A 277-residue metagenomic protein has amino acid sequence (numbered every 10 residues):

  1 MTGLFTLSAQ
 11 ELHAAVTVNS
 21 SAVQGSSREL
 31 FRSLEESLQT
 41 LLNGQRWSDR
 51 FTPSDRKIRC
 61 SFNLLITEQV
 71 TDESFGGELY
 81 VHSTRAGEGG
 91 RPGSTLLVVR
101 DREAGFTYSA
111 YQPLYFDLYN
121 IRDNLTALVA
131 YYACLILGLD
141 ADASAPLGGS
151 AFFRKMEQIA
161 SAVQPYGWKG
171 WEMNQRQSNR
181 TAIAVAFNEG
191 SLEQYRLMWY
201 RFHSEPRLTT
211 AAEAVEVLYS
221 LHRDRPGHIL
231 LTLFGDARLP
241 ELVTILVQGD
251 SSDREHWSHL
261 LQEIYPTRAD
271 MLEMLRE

Functional and structural regions predicted by a protein language model:
F5-A9: Sec/Tat signal peptide C-region and signal peptidase I cleavage site
Q10-G76, G87-G89: Start-of-domain marker
T17, F202-E277: A cross-kingdom marker for long, charged
S26-L30, L34, I121, L125 (+1 more regions): Extracytoplasmic/periplasmic, Sec-exported soluble proteins
Q39-W47, G138-D142, V243, V247: Sec-exported extracytoplasmic/periplasmic mature domains
E73-S178: Acidic/His-rich structured neighborhood in mature extracellular/periplasmic domains
A145-L231: Flexible, glycine-rich surface segments
